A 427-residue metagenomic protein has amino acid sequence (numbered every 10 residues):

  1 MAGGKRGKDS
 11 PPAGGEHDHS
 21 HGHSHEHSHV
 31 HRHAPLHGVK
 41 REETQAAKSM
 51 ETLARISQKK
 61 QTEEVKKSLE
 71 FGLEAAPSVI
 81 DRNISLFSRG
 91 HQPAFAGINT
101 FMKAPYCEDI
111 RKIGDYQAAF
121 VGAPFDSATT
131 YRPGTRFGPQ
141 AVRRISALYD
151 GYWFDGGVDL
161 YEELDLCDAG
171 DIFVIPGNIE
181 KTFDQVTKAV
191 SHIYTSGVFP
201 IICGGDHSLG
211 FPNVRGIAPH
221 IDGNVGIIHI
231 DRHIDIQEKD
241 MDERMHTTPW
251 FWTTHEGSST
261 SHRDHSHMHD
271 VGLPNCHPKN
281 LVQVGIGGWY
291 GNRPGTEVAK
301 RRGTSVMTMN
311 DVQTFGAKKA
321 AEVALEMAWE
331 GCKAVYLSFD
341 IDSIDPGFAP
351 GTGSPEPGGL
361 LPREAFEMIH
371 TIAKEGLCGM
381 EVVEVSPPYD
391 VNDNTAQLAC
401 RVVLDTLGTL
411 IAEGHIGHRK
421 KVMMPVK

Functional and structural regions predicted by a protein language model:
G3-H37: Histidine-centered metal-binding segments
H25, P35-K427: Conserved alpha-helical scaffold segments that buttress catalytic/binding sites
